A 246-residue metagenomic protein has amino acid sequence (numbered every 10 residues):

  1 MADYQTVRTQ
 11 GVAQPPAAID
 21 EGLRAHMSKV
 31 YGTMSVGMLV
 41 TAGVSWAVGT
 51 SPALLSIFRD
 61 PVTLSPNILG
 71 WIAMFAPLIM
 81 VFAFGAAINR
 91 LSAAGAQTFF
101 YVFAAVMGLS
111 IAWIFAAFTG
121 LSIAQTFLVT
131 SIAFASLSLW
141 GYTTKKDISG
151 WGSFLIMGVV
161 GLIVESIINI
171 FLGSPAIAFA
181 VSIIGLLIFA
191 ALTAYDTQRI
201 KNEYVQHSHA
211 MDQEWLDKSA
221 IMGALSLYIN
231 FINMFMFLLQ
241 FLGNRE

Functional and structural regions predicted by a protein language model:
M1-E246: A hydrophobic alpha-helical transmembrane-helix feature that marks the membrane cores and membrane-interface segments
